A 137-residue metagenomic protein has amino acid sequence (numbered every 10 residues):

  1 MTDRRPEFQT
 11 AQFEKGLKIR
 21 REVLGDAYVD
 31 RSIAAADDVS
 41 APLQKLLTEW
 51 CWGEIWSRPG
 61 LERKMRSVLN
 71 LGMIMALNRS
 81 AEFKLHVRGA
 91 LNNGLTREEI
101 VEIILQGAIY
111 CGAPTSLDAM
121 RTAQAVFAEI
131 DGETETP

Functional and structural regions predicted by a protein language model:
M1-K64, N92, D118-P137: Acidic, glycine/proline-rich low-complexity segments that act as flexible tails and inter-domain linkers
V23-D26, S80, G94, Y110: Residues at alpha-helix boundaries and the short loops/turns that link adjacent helices
L43, K64-V68, E82, E99-I103 (+1 more regions): Residue-level detector of well-ordered alpha-helical segments, enriched for hydrophobic/aromatic packing positions
L47-C51, V68-M75, I103-A108: Short alpha-helical scaffolding segments that buttress acidic/His motifs in well-ordered protein cores
L71, M75-V101: Mid-chain, well-packed structural core segment of small domains
G89-N93, Q106-I109, A125: Short basic/hydrophobic patches in alpha-helices and adjacent helix-turn junctions that form amphipathic surface motifs
C111-S116: C-terminal structural segments of small proteins and small subunits
